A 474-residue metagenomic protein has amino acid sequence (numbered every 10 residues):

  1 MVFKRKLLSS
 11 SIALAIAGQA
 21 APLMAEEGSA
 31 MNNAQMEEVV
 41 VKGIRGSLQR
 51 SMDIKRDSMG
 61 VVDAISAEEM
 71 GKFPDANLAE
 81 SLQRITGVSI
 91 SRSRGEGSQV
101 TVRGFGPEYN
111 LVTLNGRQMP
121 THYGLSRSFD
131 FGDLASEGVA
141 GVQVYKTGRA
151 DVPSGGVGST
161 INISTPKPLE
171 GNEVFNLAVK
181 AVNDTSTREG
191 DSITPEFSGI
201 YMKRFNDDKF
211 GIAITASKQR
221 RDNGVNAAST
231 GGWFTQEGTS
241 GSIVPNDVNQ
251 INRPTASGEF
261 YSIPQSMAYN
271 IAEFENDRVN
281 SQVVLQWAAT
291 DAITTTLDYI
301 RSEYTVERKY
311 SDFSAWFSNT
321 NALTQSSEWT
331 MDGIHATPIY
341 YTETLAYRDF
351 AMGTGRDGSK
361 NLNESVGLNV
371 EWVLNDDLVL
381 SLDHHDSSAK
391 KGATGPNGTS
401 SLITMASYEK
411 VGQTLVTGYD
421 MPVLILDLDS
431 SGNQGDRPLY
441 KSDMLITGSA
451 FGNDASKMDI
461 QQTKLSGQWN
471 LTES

Functional and structural regions predicted by a protein language model:
V40-G71, Q99, P107, R117 (+1 more regions): N-terminal periplasmic "start-of-domain" segments of outer-membrane beta-barrel proteins
L78-S81, S98-T101, T113, D130-G132 (+2 more regions): N-terminal periplasmic accessory domains that precede and gate Gram-negative outer-membrane beta-barrel machines
A79-Q118: Extracytoplasmic beta-strand/coil segments of soluble accessory domains associated with Gram-negative outer-membrane
N110, G138, G171-F175, D208-I212 (+3 more regions): Outer-envelope beta-barrel architecture signal
R117-K146: Short acidic/polar hinge/loop motifs at secondary-structure boundaries that mediate gating or recognition
G141, Y145, T160-K167, V174-N246 (+1 more regions): Predominantly transmembrane beta-strands of Gram-negative outer membrane beta-barrel pores used for transport
P153, S159, T165, A181-V182 (+5 more regions): Outer-membrane beta-barrel transmembrane strands
R220-I251, S302-I339, S388-D436: A surface-exposed, glycine/aromatic-enriched loop/edge motif typical of exported proteins
